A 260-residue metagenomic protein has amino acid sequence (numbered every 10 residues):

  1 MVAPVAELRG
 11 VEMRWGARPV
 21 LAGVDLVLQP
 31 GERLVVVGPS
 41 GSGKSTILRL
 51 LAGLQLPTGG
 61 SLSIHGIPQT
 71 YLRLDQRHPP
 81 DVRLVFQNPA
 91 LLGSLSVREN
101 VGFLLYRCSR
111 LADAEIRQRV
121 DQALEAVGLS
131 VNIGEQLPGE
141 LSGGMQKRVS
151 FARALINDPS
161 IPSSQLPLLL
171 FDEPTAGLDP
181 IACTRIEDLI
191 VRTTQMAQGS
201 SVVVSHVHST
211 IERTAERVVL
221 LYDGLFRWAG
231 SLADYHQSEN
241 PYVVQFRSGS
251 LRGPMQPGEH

Functional and structural regions predicted by a protein language model:
A52: Helix-to-loop junction immediately C-terminal to a conserved catalytic motif
Q69-R83, R107, Y235-S238: ABC ATPase NBD coupling module
A114-N132: Conserved ABC ATPase "signature" region
L137-L141, M145: Conserved ABC ATPase signature
S164, L169-D172: Catalytic Walker B motif of ABC-type/P-loop ATPase nucleotide-binding domains
T184-M196: Helical segment within the ABC ATPase nucleotide-binding domain
S205-H206: H-loop/switch region of ABC-family ATPase nucleotide-binding domains
I211-R213: A short, surface-exposed alpha-helical micro-motif characterized by mixed small hydrophobic and charged/polar residues
